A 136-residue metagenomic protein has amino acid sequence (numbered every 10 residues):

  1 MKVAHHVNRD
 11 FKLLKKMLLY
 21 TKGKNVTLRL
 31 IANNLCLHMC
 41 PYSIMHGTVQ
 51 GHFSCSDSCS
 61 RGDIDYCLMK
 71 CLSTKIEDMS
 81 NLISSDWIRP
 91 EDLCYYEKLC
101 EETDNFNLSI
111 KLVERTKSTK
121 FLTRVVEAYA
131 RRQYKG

Functional and structural regions predicted by a protein language model:
A4-G136: Active-site pocket-lining/capping segments in soluble small-molecule metabolic enzymes
